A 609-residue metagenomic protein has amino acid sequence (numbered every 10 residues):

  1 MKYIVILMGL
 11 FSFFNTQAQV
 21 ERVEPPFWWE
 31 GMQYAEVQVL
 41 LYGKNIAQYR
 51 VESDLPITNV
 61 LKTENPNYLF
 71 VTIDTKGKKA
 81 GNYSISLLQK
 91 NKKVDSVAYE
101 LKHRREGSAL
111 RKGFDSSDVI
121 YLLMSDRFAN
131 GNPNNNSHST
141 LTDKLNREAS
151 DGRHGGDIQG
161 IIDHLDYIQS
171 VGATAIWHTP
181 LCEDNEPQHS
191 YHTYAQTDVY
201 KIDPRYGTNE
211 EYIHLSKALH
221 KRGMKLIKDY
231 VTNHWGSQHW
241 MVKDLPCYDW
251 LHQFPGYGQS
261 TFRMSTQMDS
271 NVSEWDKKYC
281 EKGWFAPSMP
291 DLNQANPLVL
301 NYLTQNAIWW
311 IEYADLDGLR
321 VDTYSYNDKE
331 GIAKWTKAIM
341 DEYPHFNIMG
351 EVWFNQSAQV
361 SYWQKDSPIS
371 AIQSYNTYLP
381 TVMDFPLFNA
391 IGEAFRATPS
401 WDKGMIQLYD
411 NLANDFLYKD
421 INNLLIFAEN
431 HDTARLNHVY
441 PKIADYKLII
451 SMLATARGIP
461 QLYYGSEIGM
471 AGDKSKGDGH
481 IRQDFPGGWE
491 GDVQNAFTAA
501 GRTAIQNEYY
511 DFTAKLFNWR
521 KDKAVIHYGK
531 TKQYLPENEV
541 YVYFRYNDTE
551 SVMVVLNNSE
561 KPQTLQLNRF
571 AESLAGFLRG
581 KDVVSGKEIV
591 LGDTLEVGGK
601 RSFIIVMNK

Functional and structural regions predicted by a protein language model:
M1-P25: Bacterial Sec-dependent N-terminal signal peptides
A18, N91-V119, D166-Q169, I468-K609: Carbohydrate-interacting/catalytic domains
Q19-A47, H103: Beta-strand/beta-sandwich contexts
A47-N59, G576-V583: Change to "...patches in solvent-exposed regions of secreted, membrane-anchored, or virion-exposed structural
E64-R111: Extended acidic/polar, glycine-enriched regions that form or flank non-catalytic beta-rich accessory modules
V119-Y121, I176-H178, L226-K228, L319 (+3 more regions): Hydrophobic faces of well-ordered beta-strands that scaffold small-molecule active sites in alpha/beta enzyme cores
F128-I308, Y313, I332-E342, N347 (+3 more regions): Substrate-binding/active-site clefts of carbohydrate-active enzymes
S216, H234, I308, E312 (+9 more regions): Active-site-proximal helices and loops of the catalytic beta/alpha 8
